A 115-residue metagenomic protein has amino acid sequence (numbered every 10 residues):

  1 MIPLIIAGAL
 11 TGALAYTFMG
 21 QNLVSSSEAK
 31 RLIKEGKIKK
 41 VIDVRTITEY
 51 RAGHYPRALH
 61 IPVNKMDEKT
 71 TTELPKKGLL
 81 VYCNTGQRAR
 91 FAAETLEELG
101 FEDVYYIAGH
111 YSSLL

Functional and structural regions predicted by a protein language model:
M1-E35, K39, I47-G78, Q87-L115: Rhodanese-like catalytic fold shared by cysteine-dependent sulfurtransferases and DSP/PTP-type phosphatases
Y82-C83: Short, surface-exposed ligand- or partner-binding patches at beta-edge/loop junctions that are enriched in aromatics
